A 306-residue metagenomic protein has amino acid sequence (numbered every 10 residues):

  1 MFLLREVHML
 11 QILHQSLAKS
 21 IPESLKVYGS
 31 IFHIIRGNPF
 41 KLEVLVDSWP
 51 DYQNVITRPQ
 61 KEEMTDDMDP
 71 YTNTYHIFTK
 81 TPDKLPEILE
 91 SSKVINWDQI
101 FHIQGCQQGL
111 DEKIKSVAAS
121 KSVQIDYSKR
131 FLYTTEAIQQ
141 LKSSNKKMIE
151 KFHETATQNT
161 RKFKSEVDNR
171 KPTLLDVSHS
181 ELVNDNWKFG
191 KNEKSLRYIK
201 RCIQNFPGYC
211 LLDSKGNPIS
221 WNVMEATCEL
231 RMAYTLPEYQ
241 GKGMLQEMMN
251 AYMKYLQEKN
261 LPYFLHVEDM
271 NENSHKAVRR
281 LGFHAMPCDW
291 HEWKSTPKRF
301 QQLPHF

Functional and structural regions predicted by a protein language model:
M1-V27, Q140-K194, P304-F306: Short amphipathic alpha-helix that is part of the acyltransferase structural core
H33, P39-E63, Q204-S220: Conserved beta-hairpin
K41-L42, S48-D168, E292-W293: Acyl-donor-binding surface of acyltransferase catalytic domains
P82-S91, G241-Q257, K276, R280: Conserved acetyl-CoA-binding loop-helix of GNAT-fold acetyltransferases
G109-V123, D269-P287: Conserved active-site alpha-helix within GNAT-family acetyltransferase domains
S178, K191-E238: A conserved beta-strand-loop-helix scaffold within acyl/acetyltransferase catalytic domains
L230, Y263-V267: Conserved hydrophobic beta-strand within the GNAT/NAT acetyltransferase core sheet that lines the active-site cleft
R280-F306: …primarily DNA-binding HTH/wHTH and HhH modules…
